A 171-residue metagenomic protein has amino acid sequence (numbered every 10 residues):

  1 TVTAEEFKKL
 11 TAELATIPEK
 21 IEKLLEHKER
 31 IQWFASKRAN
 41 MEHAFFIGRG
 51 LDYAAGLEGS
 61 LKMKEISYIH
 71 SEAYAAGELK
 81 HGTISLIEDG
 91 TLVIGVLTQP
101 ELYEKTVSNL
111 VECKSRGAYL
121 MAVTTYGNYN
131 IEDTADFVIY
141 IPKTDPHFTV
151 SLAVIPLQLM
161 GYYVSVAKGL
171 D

Functional and structural regions predicted by a protein language model:
T1-D171: A SIS-like phosphosugar-recognition module
